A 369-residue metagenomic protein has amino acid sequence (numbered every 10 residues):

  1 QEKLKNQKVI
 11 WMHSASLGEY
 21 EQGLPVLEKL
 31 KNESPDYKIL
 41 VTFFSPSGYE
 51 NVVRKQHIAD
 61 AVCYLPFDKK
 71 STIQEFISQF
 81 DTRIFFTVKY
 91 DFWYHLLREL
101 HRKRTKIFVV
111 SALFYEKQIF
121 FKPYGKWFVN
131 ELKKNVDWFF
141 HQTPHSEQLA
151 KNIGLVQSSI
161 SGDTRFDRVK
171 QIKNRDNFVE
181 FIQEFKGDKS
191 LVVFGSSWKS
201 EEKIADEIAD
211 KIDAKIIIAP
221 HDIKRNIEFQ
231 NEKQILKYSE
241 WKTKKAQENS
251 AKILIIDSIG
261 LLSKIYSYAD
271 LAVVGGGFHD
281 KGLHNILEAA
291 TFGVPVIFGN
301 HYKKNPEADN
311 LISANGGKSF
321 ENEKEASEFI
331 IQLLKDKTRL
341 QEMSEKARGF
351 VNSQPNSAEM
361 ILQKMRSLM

Functional and structural regions predicted by a protein language model:
Q1, Q171-K186: A short helix/loop element that forms part of the nucleotide-sugar donor recognition site in Leloir-type
N6-I10, F185-V192, E202, K215: Charged active-site motifs of nucleotide-sugar-dependent glycosyltransferases
K8-R175, V193, S197-K199, I212 (+1 more regions): Active-site and donor-binding regions of nucleotide-sugar-utilizing enzymes
K29-P35, T42-F44, Y49, V192 (+1 more regions): Donor-nucleotide binding loops and adjacent catalytic segments primarily of GT-B fold Leloir glycosyltransferases
C63, I84-F86, F108-V110, W138-F140 (+7 more regions): Hydrophobic/aromatic beta-strand patches that form the interior of the parallel beta-sheet core in alpha/beta enzyme
I73-Q79, K245-A251, I259-D270, T291: Short acidic alpha-helix that forms the nucleotide-activated donor recognition element in Leloir-type transferases
V136, N152-I153, L262, S267-F350: Catalytic binding pocket for nucleotide-activated donors in carbohydrate/polymer assembly enzymes
Q354-M369: C-terminal alpha-helical cap of glycosyltransferases
